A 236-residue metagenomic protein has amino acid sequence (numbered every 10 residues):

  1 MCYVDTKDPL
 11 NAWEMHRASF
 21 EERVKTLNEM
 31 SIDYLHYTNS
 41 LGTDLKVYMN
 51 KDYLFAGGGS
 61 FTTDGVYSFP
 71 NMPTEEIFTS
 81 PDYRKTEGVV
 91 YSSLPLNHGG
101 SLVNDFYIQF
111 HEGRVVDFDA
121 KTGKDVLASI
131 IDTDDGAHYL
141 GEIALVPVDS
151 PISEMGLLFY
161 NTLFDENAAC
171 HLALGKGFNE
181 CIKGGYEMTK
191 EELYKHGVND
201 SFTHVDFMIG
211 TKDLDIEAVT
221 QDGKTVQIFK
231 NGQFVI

Functional and structural regions predicted by a protein language model:
M1-E87, K224, I236: Active-site bordering "gate/hinge" segments that shape substrate access to catalytic or cofactor-binding pockets
N28-M30, G99-S101, G136, D165 (+1 more regions): Short solvent-exposed loop/turn micro-motifs enriched in small/polar/acidic residues
G42, D52-L54, P95-N97, R114-V115 (+5 more regions): Short, glycine-/Ser/Thr-/acidic-enriched flexible segments
T79-D135: Long, well-ordered mid-to-C-terminal structural blocks that present hydrophobic/aromatic surfaces
E87, V103-D105, E112, H138-E142 (+3 more regions): Active-site lining segments that contact anionic ligands and/or coordinate catalytic metals
D117-Y186: Dual-mode signal for accessory low-complexity, basic/Gly-rich regions
E191-I236: Extended hydrophobic packing segments that form well-structured cores
